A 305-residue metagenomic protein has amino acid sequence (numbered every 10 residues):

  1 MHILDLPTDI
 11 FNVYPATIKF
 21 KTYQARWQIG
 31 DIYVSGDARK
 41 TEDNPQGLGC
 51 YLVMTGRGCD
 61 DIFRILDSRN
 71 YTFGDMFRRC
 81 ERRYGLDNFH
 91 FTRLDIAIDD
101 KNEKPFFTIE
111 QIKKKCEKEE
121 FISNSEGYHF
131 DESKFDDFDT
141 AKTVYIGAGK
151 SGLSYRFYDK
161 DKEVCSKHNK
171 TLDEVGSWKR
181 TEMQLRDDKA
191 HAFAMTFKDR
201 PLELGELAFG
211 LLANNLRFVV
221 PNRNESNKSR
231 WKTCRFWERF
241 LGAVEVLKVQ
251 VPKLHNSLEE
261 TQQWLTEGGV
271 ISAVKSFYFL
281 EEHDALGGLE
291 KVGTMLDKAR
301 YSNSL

Functional and structural regions predicted by a protein language model:
M1-L254, W264, G268-I271, K275-L305: Structured, helix-rich domain cores that form ligand/interaction pockets
T261: Residues in the recognition helix of alpha-helical DNA-binding motifs
